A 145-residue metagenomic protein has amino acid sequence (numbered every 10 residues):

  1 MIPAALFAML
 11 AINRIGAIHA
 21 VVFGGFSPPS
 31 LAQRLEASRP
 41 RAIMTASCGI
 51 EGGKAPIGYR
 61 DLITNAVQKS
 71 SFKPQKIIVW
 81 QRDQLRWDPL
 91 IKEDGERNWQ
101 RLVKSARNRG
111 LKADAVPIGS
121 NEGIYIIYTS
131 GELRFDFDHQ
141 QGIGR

Functional and structural regions predicted by a protein language model:
M1-L10, G25-P29: Conserved coil-to-alpha-helix start sites within the AMP-binding
P3, V22-F26, K54, D114-P117 (+1 more regions): Alpha-helix capping and helix-loop boundary segments enriched in small/acidic/polar residues
A5-A8, G49, Y125: Residue-level detector of well-ordered alpha-helical segments, enriched for hydrophobic/aromatic packing positions
A11-I15, I43, R109, V116: General secondary-structure edge motif
R14-R101: Structural core segment of the AMP-binding/adenylate-forming
I78-L85, I91-G131, F135, Q140-R145: Conserved pre-ATP/AMP-binding loop-to-beta segment of ANL
